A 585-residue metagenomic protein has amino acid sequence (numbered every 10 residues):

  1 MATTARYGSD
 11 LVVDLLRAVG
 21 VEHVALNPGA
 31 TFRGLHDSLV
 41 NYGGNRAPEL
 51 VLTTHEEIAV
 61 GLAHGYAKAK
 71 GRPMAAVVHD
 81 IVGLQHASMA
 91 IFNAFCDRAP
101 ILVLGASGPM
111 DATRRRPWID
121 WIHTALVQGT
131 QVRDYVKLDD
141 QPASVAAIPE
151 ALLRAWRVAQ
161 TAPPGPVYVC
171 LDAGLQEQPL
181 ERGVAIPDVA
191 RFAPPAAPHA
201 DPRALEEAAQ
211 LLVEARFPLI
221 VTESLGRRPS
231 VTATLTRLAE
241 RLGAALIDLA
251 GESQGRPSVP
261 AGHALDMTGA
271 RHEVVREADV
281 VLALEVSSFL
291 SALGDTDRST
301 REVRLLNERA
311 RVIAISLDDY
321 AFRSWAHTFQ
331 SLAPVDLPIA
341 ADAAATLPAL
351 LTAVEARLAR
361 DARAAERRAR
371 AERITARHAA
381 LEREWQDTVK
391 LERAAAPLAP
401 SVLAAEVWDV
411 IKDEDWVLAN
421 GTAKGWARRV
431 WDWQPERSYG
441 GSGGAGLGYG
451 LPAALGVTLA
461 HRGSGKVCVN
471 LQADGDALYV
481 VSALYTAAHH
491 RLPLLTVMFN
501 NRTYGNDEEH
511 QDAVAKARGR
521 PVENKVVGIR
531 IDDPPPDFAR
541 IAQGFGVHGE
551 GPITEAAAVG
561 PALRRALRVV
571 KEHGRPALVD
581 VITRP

Functional and structural regions predicted by a protein language model:
M1-A365, E406, D413, G465-V467 (+3 more regions): N-terminal alpha/beta PP-like core and its mobile active-site loop of ThDP/TPP-dependent enzymes
S9-V13, R17-V19, N27-T31, L35-V40 (+1 more regions): Active-site diphosphate/adenylate-binding microenvironment
G29, P202, P229, H272 (+10 more regions): Conserved structured core elements
T113-T124, H272-E277, L347, W426-P585: Thiamine diphosphate
P164-Y168, L358-H378, G574-L578: Flexible, glycine/charged-enriched surface loops at secondary-structure junctions
C170, L418-N420, L471, D580-V581: Short beta-strand segments
E223-R228, L391-E392, A473-G475: Conserved short loop/turn motifs at secondary-structure junctions
A245-G251, G421, I553-T554, I582: Beta-strand->loop->alpha-helix junctions that form or flank phosphate-binding loops in nucleotide-handling enzymes
